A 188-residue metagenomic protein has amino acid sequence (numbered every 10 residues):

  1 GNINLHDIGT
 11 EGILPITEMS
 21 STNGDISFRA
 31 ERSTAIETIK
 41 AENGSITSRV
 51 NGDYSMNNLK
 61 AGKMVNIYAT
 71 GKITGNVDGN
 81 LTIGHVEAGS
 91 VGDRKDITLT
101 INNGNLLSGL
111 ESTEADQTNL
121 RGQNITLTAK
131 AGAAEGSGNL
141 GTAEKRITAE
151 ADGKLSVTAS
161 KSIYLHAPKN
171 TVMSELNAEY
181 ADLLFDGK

Functional and structural regions predicted by a protein language model:
G1-K188: Extracellular lectin-like interaction modules
